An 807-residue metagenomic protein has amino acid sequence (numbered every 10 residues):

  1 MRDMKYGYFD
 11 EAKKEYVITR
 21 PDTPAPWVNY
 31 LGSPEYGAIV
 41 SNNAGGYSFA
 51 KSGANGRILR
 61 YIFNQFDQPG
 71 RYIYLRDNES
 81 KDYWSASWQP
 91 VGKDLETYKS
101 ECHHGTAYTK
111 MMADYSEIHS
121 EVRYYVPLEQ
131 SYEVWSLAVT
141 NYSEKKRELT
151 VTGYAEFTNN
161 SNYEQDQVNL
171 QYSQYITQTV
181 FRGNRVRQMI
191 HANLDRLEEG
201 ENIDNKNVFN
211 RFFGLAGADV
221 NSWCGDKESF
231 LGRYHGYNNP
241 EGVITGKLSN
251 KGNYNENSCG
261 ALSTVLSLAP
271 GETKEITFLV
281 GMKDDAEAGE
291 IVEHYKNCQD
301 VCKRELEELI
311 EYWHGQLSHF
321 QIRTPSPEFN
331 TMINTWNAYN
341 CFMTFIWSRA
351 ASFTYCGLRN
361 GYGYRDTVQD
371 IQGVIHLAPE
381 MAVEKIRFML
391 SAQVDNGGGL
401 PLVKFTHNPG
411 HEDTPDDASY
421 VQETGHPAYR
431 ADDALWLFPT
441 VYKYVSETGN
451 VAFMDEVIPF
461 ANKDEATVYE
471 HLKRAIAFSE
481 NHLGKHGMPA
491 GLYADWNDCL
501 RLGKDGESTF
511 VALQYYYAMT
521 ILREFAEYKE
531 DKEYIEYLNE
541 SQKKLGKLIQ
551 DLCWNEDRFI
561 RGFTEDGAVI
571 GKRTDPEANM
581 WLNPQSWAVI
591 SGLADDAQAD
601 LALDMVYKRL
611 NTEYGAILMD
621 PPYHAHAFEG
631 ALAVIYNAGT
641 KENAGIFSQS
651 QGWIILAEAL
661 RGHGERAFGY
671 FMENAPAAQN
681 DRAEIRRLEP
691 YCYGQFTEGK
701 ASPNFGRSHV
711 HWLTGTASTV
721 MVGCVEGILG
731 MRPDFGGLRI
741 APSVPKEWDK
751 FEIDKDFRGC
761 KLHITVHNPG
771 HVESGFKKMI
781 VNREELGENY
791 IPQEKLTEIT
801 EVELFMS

Functional and structural regions predicted by a protein language model:
M1-R365, P379-A392, K443-E447, Y528 (+6 more regions): Anionic coordination/interaction segments
Y74, Y362-T367, I371-A382, I386-H486 (+5 more regions): Aromatic-rich carbohydrate-recognition surfaces in CAZymes
K145-K146, A286-G289, E447-A461, I521-Y537 (+1 more regions): Inter-helical turn/loop segments and adjacent helix faces that build the functional surface of alpha-helical bundle
Y154, V168-N169, L400-P401, Y516-A633 (+2 more regions): Catalytic cores of carbohydrate-active enzymes
S352-G361, L402-Y429, A461-T467, H486-S508 (+3 more regions): Carbohydrate-binding/catalytic loop surfaces
P733-I764: Surface beta-strand/loop "capping" patches
I780-E784: Short strand-turn-strand beta-turns centered on an Asx-Gly dipeptide
K795-S807: Short, well-structured beta-strand segments within conserved domains
